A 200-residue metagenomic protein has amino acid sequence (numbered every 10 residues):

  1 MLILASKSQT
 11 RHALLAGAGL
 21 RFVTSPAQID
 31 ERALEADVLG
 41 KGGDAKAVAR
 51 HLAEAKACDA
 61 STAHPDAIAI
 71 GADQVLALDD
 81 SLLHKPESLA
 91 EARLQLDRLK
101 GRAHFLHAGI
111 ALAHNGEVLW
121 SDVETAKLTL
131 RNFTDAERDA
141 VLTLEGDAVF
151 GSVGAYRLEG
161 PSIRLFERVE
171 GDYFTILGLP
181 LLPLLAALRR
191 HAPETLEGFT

Functional and structural regions predicted by a protein language model:
M1-I3, K46, S81, D172-T175: Short active-site oxyanion
M1-I68, A136, T143, L182-L185 (+1 more regions): N-terminal polybasic phosphate/anion-binding patch
L15, A53, D73, A92 (+2 more regions): Residue-level signal for inorganic ion chemistry
R21-R32, A111-E117, G151-I163: Mobile beta-alpha loop/short-helix "lid" or hinge segments that flank ligand
Q74-H104, L130: Active-site-adjacent loop/tail segments of enzyme domains
A77, A111-A113, R131, R168: Short beta-strand-to-turn element immediately C-terminal to the catalytic PLP-Schiff-base lysine in fold type I
Q95-D97, G109-S121, T125-A126: Anionic-ligand binding region
S121-T195: Active-site oxyanion/phosphate-handling segment shared across diverse enzymes
